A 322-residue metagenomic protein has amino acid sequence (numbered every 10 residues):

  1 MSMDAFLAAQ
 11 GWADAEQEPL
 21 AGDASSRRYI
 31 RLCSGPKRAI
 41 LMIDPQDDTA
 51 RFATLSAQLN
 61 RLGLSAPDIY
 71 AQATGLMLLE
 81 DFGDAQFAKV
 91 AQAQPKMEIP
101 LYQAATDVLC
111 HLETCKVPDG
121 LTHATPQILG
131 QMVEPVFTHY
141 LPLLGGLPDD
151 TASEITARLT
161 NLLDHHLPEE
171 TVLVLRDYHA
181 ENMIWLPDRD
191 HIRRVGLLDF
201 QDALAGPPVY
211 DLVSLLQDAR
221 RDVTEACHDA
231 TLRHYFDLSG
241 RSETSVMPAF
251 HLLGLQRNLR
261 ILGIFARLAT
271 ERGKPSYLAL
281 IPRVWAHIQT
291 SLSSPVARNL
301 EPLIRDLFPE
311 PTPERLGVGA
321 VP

Functional and structural regions predicted by a protein language model:
M1-E16: Juxta-kinase regulatory segment immediately upstream of eukaryotic protein kinase catalytic domains
M3-A5, V117-I128, M132-V174, L186-R189 (+1 more regions): An alpha-helical support segment within catalytic cores of ATP-dependent transferases
P19, S26-C33, L41, M77 (+3 more regions): Active-site acidic catalytic loop and adjacent metal/ATP-binding pocket of ATP-dependent phosphoryl transfer enzymes
S25-P126, Q131, P135, L141-G145 (+1 more regions): ATP-binding pocket architecture of kinase catalytic cores
F52, E98-A105, L129, A152-L159 (+2 more regions): Hydrophobic packing residues in well-ordered alpha-helices of helical domains and bundles
P135-L144, P208-R241, L255-R272, V284-L292: Active-site activation/catalytic loop segments of kinase-like enzymes and analogous catalytic loops in related
R241-H251: Acidic, serine/threonine- and proline-rich low-complexity regulatory regions
G263-P322: ATP/Mg2+ or Mg2+-diphosphate-binding catalytic cores that bind nucleotide phosphates or diphosphates via glycine-rich
